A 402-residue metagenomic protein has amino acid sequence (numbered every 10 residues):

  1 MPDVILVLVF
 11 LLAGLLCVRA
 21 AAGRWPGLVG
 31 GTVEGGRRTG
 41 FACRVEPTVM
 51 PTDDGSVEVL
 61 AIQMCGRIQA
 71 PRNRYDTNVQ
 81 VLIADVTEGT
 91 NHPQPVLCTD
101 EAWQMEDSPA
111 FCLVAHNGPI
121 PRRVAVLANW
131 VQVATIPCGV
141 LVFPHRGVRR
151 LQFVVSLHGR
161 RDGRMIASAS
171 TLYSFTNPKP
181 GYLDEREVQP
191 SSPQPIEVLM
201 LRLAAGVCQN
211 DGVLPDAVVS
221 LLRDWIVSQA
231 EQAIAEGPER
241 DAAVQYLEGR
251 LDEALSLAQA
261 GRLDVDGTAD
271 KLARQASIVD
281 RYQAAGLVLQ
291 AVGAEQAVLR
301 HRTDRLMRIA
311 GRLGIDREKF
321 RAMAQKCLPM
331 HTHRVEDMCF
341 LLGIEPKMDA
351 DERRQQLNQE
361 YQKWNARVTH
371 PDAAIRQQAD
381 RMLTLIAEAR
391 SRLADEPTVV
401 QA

Functional and structural regions predicted by a protein language model:
P2-Q209, V213-A402: Small-residue-enriched hydrophobic alpha-helices in membranes
